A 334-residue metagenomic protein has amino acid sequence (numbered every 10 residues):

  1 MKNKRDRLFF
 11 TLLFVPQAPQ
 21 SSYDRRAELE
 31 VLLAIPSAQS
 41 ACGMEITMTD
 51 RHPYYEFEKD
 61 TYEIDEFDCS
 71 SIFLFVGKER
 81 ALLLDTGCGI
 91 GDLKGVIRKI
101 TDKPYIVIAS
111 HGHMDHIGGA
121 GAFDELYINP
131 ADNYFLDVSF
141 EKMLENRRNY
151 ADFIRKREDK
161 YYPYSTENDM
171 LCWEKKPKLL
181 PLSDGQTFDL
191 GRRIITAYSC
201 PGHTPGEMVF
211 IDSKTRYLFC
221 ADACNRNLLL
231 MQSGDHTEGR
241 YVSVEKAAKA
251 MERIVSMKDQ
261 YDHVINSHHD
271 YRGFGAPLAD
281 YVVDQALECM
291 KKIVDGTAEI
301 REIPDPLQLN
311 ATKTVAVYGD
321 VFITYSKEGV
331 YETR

Functional and structural regions predicted by a protein language model:
M1, R5-V15: Intrinsically disordered, low-complexity segments enriched in serine/proline and basic residues
L13-F14, S21-M44, K249-R334: Accessory terminal helices/loops
L33, S37-M44, T49-E56, A131-Y198 (+1 more regions): Metallo-beta-lactamase
D50-K99, F210-N225: Conserved beta-strand hairpin/beta-sheet module of binuclear metal-dependent hydrolase folds, prominently
Y62, I106-I108, Y127, L180-L182 (+3 more regions): Hydrophobic/aromatic beta-strand patches that form the interior of the parallel beta-sheet core in alpha/beta enzyme
K78-E79, T101-P104, A120-E125, S213-T215 (+1 more regions): Short glycine/proline-enriched coil/turn segments at helix->beta-strand junctions
A81, G89, T187, I194-P201 (+1 more regions): Metallo-beta-lactamase
I90-T187, R226, P277-E302: Active-site HxH/HxHxD metal-binding segment of metal-dependent hydrolases
